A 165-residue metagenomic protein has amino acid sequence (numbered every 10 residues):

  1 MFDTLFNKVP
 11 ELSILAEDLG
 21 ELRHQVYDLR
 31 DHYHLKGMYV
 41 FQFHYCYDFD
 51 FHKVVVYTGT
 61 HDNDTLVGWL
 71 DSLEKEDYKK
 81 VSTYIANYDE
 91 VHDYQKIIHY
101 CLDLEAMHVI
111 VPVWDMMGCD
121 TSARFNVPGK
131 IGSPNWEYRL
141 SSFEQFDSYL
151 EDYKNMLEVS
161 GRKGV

Functional and structural regions predicted by a protein language model:
M1-V165: Catalytic cores of glycan-processing enzymes that make or break glycosidic bonds
